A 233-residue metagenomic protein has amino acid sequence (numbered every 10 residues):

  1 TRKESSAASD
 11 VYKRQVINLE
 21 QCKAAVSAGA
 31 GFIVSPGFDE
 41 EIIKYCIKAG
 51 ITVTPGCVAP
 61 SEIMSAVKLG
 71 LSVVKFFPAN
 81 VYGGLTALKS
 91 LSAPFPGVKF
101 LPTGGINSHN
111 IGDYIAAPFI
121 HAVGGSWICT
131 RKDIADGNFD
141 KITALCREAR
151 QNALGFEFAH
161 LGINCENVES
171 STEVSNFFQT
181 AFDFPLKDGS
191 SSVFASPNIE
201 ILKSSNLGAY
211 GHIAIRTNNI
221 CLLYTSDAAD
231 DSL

Functional and structural regions predicted by a protein language model:
T1-A8, Y12, Y224, A228-L233: Single conserved hydrophobic/aromatic residue that forms the stacking wall/gate of nucleotide- or nucleobase-binding
D10-I17, A30-G37, T52-V58, K75-N80: Catalytic beta/alpha-barrel core
L19-S27, E62-K68, N107-H121: Catalytic cores of alpha/beta
G37-I42, P78-G84, F119-N138: Glycine-rich phosphate-binding active-site loops on the catalytic face of alpha/beta enzymes
K132-L154: C-terminal helical cap(s) of enzyme catalytic domains, especially alpha/beta-barrels
R150-S175, G208-I215: N-terminal beta-strand motif that seeds the catalytic metal site of vicinal oxygen chelate
G162-E200, L223: Core segments of cupin and vicinal oxygen chelate
C165-S170, A214-L233: Vicinal oxygen chelate
